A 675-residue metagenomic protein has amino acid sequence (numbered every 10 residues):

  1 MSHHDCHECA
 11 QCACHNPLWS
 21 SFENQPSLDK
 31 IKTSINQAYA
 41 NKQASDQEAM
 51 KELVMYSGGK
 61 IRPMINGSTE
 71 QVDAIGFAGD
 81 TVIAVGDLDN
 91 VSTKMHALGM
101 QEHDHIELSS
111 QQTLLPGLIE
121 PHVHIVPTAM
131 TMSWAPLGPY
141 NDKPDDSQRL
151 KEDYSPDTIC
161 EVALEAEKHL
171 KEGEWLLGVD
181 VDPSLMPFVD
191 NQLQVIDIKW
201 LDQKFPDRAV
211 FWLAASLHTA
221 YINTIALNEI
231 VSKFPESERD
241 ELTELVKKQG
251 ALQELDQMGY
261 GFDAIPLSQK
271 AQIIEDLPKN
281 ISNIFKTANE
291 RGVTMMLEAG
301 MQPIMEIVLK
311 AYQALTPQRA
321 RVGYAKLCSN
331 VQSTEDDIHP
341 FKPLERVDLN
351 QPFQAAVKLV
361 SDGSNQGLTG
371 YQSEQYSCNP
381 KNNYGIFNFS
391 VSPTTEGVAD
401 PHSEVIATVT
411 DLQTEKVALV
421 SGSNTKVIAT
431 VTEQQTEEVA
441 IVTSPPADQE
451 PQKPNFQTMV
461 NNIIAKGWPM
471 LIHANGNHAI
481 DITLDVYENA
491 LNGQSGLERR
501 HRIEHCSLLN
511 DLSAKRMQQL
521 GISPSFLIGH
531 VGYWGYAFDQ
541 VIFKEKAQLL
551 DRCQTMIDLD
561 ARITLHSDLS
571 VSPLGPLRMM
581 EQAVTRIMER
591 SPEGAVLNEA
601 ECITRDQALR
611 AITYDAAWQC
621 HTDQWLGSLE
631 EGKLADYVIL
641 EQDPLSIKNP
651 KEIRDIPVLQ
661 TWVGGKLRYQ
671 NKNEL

Functional and structural regions predicted by a protein language model:
S2-H339, A355, L359-H402, I406-T408 (+6 more regions): Divalent metal-binding segments
I61, V82, D89-N90, Q112 (+15 more regions): Short, glycine-/Ser/Thr-/acidic-enriched flexible segments
S268, T458-I472, H478-H501, H505-C506 (+6 more regions): His/Asp/Glu-enriched, well-ordered alpha-helical/loop segment that forms or immediately abuts the divalent-metal
Q313-T316, P343-D348, G496, M517-G521: Acidic (Asp/Glu)-rich catalytic clusters
S333-D336, W534-F538, N671-N673: Short, charged, surface-exposed secondary-structure boundary motifs
E345-V347, K648-I653: Short proline/glycine-enriched turn/loop segments at secondary-structure junctions
V405-S421, T425-V439: Long, intrinsically disordered low-complexity tandem-repeat segments
